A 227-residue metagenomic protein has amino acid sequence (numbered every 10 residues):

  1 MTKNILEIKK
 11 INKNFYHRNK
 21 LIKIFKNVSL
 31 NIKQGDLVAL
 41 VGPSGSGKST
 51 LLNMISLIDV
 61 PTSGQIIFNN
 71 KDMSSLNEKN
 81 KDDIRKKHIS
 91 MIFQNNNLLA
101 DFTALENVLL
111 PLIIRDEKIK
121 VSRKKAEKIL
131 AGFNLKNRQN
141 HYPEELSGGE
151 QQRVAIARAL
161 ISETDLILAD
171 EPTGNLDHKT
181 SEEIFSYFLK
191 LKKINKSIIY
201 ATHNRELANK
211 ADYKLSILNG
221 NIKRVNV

Functional and structural regions predicted by a protein language model:
V41-P43: The feature captures the beta-strand-to-loop junction immediately N-terminal to the Walker
G64-D72: Conserved ABC transporter NBD signature motif
K86, H141-E144, S162, I194: Conserved signature/switch motifs of ABC ATPase nucleotide-binding domains
F102-L109: Short coil-to-helix segment of the ABC ATPase nucleotide-binding domain corresponding to the Q-loop/switch region
Y142-L146, E150-Q152: Conserved ABC ATPase signature
I167-D170: Catalytic Walker B motif of ABC-type/P-loop ATPase nucleotide-binding domains
